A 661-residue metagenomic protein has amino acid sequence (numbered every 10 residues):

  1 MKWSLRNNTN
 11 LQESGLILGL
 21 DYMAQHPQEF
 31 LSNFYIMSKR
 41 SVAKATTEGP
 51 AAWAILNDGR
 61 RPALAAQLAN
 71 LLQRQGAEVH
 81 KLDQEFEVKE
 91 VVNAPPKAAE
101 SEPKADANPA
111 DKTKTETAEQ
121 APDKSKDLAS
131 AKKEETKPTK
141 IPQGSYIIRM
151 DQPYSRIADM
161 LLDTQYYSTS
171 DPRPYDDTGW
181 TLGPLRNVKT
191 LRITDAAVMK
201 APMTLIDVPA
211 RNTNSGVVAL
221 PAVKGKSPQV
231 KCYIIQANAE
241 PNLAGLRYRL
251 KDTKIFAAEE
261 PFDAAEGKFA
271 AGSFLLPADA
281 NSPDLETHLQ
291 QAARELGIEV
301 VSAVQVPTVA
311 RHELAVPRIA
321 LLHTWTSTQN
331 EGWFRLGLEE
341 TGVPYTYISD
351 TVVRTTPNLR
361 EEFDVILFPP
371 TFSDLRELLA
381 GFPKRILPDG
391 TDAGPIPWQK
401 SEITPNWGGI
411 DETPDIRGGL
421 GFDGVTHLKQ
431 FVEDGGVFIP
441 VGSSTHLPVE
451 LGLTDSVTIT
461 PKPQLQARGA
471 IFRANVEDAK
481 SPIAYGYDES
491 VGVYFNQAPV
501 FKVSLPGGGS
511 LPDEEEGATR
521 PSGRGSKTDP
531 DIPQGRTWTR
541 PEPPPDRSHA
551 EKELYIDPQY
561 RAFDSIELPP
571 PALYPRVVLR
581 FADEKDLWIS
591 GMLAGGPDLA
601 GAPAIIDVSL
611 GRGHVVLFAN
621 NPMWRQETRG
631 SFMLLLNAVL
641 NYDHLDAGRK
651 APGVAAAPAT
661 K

Functional and structural regions predicted by a protein language model:
M1-K661: Intrinsic-disorder/low-complexity accessory segments
